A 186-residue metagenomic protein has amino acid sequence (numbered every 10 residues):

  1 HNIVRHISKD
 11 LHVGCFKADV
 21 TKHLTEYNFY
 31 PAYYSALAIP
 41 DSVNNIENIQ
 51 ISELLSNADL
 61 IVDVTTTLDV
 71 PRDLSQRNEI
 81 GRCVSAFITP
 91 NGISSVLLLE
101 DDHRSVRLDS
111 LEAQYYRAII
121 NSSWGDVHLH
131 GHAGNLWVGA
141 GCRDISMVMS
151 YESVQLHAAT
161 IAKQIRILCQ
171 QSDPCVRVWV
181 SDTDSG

Functional and structural regions predicted by a protein language model:
N2-L37: Glycine-rich phosphate-binding loop and adjoining beta1-alpha1-beta2 segment of Rossmann-like nucleotide-binding folds
I39-E47: Conserved SAM/SAH-binding loop
Q50: Short acidic active-site motifs
E53-L60, V64-G186: Glycine-rich phosphate/adenylate-binding loop
